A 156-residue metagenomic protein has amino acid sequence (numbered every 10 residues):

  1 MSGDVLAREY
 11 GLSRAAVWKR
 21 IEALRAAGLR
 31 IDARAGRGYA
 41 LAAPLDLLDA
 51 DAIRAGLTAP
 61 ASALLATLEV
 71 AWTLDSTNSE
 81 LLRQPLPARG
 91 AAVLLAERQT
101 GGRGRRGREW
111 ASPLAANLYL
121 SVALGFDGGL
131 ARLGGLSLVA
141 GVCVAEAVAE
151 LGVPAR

Functional and structural regions predicted by a protein language model:
M1-V153: N-terminal lobe of the biotin/lipoate ligase/transferase fold
R156: A short acidic/basic microdomain associated with nuclease active sites
